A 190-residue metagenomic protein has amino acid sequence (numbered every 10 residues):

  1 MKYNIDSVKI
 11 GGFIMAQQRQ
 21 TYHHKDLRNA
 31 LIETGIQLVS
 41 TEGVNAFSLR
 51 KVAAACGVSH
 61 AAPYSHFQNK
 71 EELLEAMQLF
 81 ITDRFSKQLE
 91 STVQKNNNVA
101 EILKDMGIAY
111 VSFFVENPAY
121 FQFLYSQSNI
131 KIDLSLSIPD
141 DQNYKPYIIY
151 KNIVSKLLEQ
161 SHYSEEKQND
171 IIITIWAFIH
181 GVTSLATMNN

Functional and structural regions predicted by a protein language model:
M1-D26, N96: N-terminal intrinsically disordered/low-complexity leader segments
A30, T34, L38-E72, A76: Helix-turn-helix
A30, V39, L74-I81, L124 (+2 more regions): Alpha-helical DNA-contacting segments of helix-turn-helix folds
L31-V39, I81, F85, L89 (+2 more regions): Short hydrophobic clusters on alpha-helical segments that form packing/core surfaces in small helical domains
A76, S91-A119, E165, I171-I175: Hydrophobic alpha-helical connector segments
E90, L134-E159, N169-I173: Amphipathic alpha-helical packing segments from all-alpha helical-bundle domains
Q122, L136, L157-N190: Hydrophobic/aromatic-rich alpha-helical bundle segments in the mid-to-C-terminal region
